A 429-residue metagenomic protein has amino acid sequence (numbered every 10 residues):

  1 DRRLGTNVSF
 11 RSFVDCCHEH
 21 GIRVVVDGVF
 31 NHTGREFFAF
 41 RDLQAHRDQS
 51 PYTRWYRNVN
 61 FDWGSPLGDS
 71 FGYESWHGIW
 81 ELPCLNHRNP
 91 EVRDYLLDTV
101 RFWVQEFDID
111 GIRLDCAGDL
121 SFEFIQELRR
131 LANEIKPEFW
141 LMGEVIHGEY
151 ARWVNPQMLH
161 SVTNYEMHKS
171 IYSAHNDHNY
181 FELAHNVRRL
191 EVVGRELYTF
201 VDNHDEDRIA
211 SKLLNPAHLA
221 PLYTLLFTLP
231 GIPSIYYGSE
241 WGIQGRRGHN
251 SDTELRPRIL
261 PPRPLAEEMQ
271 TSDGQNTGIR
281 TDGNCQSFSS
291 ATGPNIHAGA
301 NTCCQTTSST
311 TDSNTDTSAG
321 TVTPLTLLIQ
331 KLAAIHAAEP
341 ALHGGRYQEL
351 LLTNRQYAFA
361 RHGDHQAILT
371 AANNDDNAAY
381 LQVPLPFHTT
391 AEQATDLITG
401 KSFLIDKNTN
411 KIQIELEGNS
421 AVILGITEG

Functional and structural regions predicted by a protein language model:
D1-N7, G78-R93, D110-D119, H168-A174 (+1 more regions): The substrate-binding groove and active-site-proximal loops of carbohydrate-active enzymes, especially glycoside
D1-R101, Q105-E106, L128-E134, A151: Substrate-binding/active-site clefts of carbohydrate-active enzymes
C17, D27, L96, W103 (+8 more regions): Conserved, mostly hydrophobic/aromatic
H18, H32, F37, Q44 (+13 more regions): Active-site-proximal helices and loops of the catalytic beta/alpha 8
R23-V25, G111-R113, E138-M142, E196-T199 (+1 more regions): Structural preference for beta-strand elements that scaffold enzyme active sites
I109, L159, G231-I232: A structural motif
F181, W241-G429: Carbohydrate-interacting/catalytic domains
P230-Q244: Substrate-binding cleft of secreted/luminal carbohydrate-active enzymes
